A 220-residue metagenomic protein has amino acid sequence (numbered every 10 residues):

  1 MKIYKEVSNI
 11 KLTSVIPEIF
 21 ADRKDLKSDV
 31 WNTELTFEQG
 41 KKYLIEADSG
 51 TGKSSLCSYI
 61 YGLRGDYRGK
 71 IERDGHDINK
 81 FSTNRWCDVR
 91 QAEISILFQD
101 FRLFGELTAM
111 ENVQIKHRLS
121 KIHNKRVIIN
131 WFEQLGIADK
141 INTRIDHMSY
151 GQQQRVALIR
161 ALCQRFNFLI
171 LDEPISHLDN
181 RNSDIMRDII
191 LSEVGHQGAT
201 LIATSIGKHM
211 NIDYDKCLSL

Functional and structural regions predicted by a protein language model:
Y61: Helix-to-loop junction immediately C-terminal to a conserved catalytic motif
G69-I78: Conserved ABC transporter NBD signature motif
I78-S95: ABC ATPase NBD coupling module
D100, E106-L119: Q-loop/switch helix immediately C-terminal to the Walker
K125-K140: Conserved ABC ATPase "signature" region
R144-Q152: Conserved ABC ATPase signature
L169-E173: Catalytic Walker B motif of ABC-type/P-loop ATPase nucleotide-binding domains
